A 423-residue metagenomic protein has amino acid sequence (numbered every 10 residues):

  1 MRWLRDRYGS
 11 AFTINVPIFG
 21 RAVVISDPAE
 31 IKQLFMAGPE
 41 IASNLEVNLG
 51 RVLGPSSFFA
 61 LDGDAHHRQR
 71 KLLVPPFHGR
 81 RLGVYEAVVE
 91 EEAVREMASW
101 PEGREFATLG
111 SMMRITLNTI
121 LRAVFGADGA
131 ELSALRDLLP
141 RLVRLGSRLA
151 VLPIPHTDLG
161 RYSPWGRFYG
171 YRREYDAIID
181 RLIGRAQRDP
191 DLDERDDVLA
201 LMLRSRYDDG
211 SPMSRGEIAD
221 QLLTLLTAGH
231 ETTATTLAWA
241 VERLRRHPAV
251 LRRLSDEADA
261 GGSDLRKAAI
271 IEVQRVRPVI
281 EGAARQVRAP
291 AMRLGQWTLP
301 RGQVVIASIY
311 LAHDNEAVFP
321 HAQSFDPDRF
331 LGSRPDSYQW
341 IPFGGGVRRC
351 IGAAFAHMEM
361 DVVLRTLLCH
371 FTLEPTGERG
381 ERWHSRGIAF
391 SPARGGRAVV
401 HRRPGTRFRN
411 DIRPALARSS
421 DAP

Functional and structural regions predicted by a protein language model:
M1-G9, A260-G295, E316: Conserved cytochrome P450 K-helix E-x-x-R motif and the immediately C-terminal K′/meander segment
M1-R68, G83, A87-R95, A127-A130 (+4 more regions): N-terminal membrane-proximal hinge/A-helix region immediately C-terminal to the signal-anchor transmembrane segment
R5-D6, A93, T116, D137-R141 (+4 more regions): Cytochrome P450 proximal C-terminal region
E40, A307-R334, R413-A417: Conserved cytochrome P450 K-helix/beta-meander segment immediately N-terminal to the heme-binding cysteine loop
A42-G50, A65, R81-T235: Cytochrome P450 heme-thiolate monooxygenase catalytic core
H230-E257, A353-F371: Cytochrome P450 catalytic-core helices
